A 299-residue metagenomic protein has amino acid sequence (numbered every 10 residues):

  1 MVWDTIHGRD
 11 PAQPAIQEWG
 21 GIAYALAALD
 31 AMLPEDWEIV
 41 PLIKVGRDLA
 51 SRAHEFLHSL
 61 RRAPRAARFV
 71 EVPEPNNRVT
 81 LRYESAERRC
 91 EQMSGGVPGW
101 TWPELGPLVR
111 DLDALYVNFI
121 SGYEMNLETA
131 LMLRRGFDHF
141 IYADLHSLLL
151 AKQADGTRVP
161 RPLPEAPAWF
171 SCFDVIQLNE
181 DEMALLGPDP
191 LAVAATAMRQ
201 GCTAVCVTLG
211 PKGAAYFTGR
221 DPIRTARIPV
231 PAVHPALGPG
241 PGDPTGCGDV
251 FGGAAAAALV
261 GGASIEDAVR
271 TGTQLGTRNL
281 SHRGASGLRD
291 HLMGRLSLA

Functional and structural regions predicted by a protein language model:
V2-I16, A31-F119, Y123, E128-F140 (+1 more regions): Conserved N-terminal subdomain of the carbohydrate kinase-like
A12-A23, T245-D249, E266-D267: Short, conserved micro-motifs enriched in small and acidic residues
W19-L33: Active-site alpha-helical elements of protease catalytic centers
D30-L33, L133-R134, F170, A197-R199 (+1 more regions): N-terminal cationic-hydrophobic initiation segments that often serve targeting/anchoring roles
L42-K44, D144, T208: Generic beta-sheet signal
R78-T80, L150-A154, L237-P244: Short, charged, surface-exposed secondary-structure boundary motifs
A114, N118-T196, K212-G213, G219-R220: Conserved beta-alpha-beta core of the PfkB/ribokinase-like small-molecule kinase fold
P162-L163, P167, L191-A299: Conserved phosphate-binding/catalytic region of the ribokinase-like
